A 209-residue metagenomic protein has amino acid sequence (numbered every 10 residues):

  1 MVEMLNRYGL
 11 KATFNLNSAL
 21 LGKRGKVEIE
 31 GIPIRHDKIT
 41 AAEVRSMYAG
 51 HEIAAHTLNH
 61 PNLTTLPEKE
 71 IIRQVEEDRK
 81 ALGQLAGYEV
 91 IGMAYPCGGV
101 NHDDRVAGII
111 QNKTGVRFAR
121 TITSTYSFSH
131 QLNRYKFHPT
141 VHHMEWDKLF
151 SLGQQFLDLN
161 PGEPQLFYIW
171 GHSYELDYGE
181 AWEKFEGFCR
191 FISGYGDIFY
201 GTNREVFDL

Functional and structural regions predicted by a protein language model:
M1-E52, N62, A81-P96, Y168 (+2 more regions): Active-site beta->alpha N-cap acidic-glycine motif
M1-L5, A41-R45, V106-Q111, G153-L157 (+1 more regions): Short amphipathic alpha-helical segments and helix-helix/interface helices
R7, A12-S18, G83-Q84, T114-S129 (+4 more regions): C-terminal domain-boundary segment and adjacent tail
E43-H51, N112-F118, I192: Structural recognition of alpha->loop->beta junctions
G50, R134, P164-L166: Structural motif
H56, H60, H172: Histidine-centered divalent metal-coordination motifs
H60-F156, E180-K184: Catalytic domains of cell-wall/extracellular-matrix polysaccharide-remodeling enzymes, centered on de-N-acetylation
